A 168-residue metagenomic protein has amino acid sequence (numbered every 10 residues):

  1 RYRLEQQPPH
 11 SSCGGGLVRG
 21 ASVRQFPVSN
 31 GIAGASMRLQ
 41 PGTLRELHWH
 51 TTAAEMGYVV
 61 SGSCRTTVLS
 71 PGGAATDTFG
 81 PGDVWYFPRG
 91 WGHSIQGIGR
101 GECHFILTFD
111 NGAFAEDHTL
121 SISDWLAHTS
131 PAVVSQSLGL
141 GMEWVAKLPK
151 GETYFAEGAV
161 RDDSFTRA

Functional and structural regions predicted by a protein language model:
R1-S36, Q40, E46, S135-A168: A short, N-terminal "cap"/entry segment at the start of jelly-roll beta-barrel domains of the cupin/DSBH fold
F26, E46-T51, T78, Q96-G97: Short histidine-centered beta-strand/loop micro-motifs that create catalytic or ligand/metal-coordination sites
L39, M56, L69-G90: Short acidic-glycine-tyrosine-enriched beta hairpin
P41-T43, H50-G72: Glycine- and acidic-residue-biased ligand/ion/polar-headgroup-sensing regions
L44-E46, R65, D83-W85, R89-S94: Histidine-centered metal-chelating micro-motifs
L47-W49, T67-L69, T76-D77, H104-L107 (+1 more regions): Intrinsically disordered, low-complexity regions enriched in proline, serine, glycine and charged residues
A54, G80-P81, R89-E116: Ligand-binding loop in jelly-roll beta-barrel domains
E102-D162: Active-site-adjacent segment of 2-oxoglutarate/Fe(II) JmjC oxygenases
